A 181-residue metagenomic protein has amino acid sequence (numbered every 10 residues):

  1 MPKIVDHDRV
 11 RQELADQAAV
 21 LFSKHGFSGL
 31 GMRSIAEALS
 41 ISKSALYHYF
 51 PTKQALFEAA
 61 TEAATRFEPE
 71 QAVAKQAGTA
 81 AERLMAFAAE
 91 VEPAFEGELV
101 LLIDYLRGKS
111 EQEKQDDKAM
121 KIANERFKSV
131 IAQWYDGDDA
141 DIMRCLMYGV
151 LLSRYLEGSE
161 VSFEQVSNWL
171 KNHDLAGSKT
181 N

Functional and structural regions predicted by a protein language model:
M1-R9, S178-N181: N-terminal intrinsically disordered/low-complexity leader segments
E13, Q17-A55, A59: Helix-turn-helix
E13, Q17-K24, Q71, L101 (+2 more regions): Solvent-exposed, amphipathic alpha-helical segments
F50, P93, D104-Q112, G149: Short helix-capping/turn signature of helix-turn-helix
A59, E70-G97, M143: Hydrophobic alpha-helical connector segments
E62-E68: Short, basic, alpha-helical segments at the C-terminal edge of helix-turn-helix-like DNA-binding modules
G97, S110-D141, S167-N168, N172: Amphipathic alpha-helical packing segments from all-alpha helical-bundle domains
I103, R107, D136-H173: Hydrophobic alpha-helical segments that form the core of small-molecule binding pockets and/or dimer interfaces
